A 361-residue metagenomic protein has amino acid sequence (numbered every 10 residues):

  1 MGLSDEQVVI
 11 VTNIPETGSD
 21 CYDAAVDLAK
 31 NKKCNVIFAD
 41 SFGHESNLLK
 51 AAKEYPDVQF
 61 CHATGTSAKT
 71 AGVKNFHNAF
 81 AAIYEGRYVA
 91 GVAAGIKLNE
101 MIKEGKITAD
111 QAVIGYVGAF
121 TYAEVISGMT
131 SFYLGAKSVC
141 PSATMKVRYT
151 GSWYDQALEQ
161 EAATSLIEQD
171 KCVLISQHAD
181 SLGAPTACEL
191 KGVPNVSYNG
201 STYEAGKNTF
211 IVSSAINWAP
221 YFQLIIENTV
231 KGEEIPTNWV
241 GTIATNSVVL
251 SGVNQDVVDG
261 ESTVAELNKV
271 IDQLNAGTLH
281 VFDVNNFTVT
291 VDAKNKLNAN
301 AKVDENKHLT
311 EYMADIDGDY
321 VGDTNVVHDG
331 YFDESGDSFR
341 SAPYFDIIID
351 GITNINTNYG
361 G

Functional and structural regions predicted by a protein language model:
M1-G361: A residue-level marker of the well-folded mature domains of exported/periplasmic proteins
